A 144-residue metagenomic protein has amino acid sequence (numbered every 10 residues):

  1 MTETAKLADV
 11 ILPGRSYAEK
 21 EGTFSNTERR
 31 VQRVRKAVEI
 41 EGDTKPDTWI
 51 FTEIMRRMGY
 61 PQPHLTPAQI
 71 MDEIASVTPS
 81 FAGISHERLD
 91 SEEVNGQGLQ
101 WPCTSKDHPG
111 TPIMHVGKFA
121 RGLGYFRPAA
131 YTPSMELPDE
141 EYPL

Functional and structural regions predicted by a protein language model:
M1-S85: Non-catalytic alpha/beta scaffold blocks inside enzyme catalytic domains
P67-L144: Long, low-complexity segments enriched in small/aliphatic residues
